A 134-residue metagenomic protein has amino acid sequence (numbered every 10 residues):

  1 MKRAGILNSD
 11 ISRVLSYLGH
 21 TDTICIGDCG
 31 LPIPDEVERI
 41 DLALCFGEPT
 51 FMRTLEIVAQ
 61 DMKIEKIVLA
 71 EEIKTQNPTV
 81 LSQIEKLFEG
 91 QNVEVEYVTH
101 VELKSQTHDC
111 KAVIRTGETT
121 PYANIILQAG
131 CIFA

Functional and structural regions predicted by a protein language model:
R3, N8, S16-Y17, C25-I26 (+7 more regions): N-terminal intrinsically disordered, cationic/polar leader segments that include organellar targeting peptides
V14, I57, Q83, L87: Residues that form generic nucleotide/phosphate-binding pockets
G27, A70, Q128: Conserved residues at the C-terminal ends of beta-strands
K66-E72: Short internal beta-strands
K74-V80: N-terminal positively charged helical leader segments and presequences
V80-L87, Q91-A134: Glycine-rich, aromatic-bearing surface loops/beta-hairpins
